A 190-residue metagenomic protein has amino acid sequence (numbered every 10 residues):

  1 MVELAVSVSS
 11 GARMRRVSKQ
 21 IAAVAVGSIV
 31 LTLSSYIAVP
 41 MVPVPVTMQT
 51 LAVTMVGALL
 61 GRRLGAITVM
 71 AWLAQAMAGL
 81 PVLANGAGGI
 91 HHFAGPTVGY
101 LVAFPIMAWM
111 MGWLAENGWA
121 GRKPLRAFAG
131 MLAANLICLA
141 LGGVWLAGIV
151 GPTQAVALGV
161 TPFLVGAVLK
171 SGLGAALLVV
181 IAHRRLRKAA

Functional and structural regions predicted by a protein language model:
M1-A66: Hydrophobic transmembrane alpha-helices
M1-S10, K19, V26, L33 (+1 more regions): Short helix-perturbing small/polar motifs within transmembrane alpha-helices
I21-V26, L51-M55, G65-A71, T97-V102 (+3 more regions): Hydrophobic alpha-helical transmembrane segments
A25, I29, L33, M55 (+11 more regions): Generic alpha-helical transmembrane segments of integral inner-membrane proteins, especially permease/transport modules
S35-P45, L73-M107: Interfacial aromatic-anchored transmembrane helix boundaries in multi-pass membrane proteins
S35-V42, L60, G79, A84-A87 (+4 more regions): Short helix-capping/hinge motifs at transmembrane helix termini and TM-loop junctions
W72-V82, Y100, F104-W109, L114 (+2 more regions): Juxtamembrane/interfacial segments around transmembrane helices
G118-A190: Membrane-embedded alpha-helical hairpins and interfacial helices in multi-pass inner-membrane proteins
